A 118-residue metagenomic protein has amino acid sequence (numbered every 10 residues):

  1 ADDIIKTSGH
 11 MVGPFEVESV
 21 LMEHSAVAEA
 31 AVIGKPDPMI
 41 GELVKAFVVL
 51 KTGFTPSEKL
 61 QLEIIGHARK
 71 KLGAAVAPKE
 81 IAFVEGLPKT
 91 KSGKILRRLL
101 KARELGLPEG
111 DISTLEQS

Functional and structural regions predicted by a protein language model:
A1-V76, G86, I95, L99-A102 (+2 more regions): AMP-binding/adenylate-forming catalytic core of the ANL superfamily
I81-K91: Short proline/glycine- and acidic-rich turn/helix-capping motifs at secondary-structure junctions
